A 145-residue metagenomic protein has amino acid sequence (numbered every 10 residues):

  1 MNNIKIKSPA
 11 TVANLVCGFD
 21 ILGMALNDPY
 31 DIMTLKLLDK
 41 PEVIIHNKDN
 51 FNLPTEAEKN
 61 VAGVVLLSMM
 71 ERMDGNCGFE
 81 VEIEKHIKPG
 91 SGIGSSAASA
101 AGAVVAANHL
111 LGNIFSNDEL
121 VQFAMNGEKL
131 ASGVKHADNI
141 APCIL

Functional and structural regions predicted by a protein language model:
M1-S91, V105, H109, N113-F115: ATP-binding N-lobe of GHMP and related small-molecule kinases
N76-L145: Gly/Ser-rich oxyanion-binding loop with an adjacent helix/lid that shapes the negatively charged ligand pocket
